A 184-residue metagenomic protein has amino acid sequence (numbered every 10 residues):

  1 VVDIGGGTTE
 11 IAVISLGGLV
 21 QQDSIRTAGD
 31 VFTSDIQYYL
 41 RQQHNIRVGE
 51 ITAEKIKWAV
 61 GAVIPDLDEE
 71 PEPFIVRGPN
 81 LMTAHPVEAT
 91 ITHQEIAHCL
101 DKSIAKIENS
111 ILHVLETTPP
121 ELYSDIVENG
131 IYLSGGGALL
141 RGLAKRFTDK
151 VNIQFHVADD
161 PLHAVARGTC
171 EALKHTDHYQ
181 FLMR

Functional and structural regions predicted by a protein language model:
V1-Q21, D68, R141: Gly/Thr-rich phosphate-binding beta-strand-loop-beta motif of the actin/hexokinase/Hsp70
D3, I36, I111, L133 (+1 more regions): Residue-level signature of catalytic and energy-coupling elements of molecular machines, predominantly ATP/GTP-dependent
L16-D101, L112: Phosphate-binding glycine-rich/basic clefts of nucleotide- and phosphate-handling proteins, predominantly
G18-V20, S124-N129, V151-Q154: Short, surface-exposed connector motifs at secondary-structure boundaries
G49, A53, D68, E171-R184: Acidic, glycine/GT-rich loop-and beta-edge segments that sit at the periphery of enzyme/chaperone cores
C99-V127, A172-T176: Phosphate/ATP-binding catalytic cores across multiple sugar-kinase/actin-like superfamilies, primarily ASKHA
Y123-F147: Glycine-rich phosphate-binding loops at beta-strand->alpha-helix junctions
K145-E171, Y179-R184: Conserved phosphate-binding/catalytic loops in two-lobed NTP-binding clefts
